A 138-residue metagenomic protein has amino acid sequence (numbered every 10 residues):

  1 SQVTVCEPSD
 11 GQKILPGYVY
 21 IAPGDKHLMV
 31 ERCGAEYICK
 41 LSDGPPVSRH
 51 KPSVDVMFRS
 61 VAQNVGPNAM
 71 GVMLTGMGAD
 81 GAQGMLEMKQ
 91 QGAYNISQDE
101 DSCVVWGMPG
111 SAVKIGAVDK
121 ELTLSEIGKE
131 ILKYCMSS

Functional and structural regions predicted by a protein language model:
S1-S138: Conserved acid/base catalytic micro-environments in cytosolic active-site loops
